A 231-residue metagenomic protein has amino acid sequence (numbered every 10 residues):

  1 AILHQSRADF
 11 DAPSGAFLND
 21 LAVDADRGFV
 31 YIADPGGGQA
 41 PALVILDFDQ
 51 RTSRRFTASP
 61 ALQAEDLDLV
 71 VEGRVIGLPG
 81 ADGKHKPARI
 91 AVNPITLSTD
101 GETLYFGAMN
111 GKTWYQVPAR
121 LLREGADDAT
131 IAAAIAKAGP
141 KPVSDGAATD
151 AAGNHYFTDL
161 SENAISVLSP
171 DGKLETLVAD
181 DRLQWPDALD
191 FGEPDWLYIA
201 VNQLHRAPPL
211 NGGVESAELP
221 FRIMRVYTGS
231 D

Functional and structural regions predicted by a protein language model:
A1-A8, S53-V71, E124-K137, E175-A179: Beta-propeller fold detector
F10-A33, L62-T103, K137-N154, D181-P194: Beta-rich, blade/repeat-based domains predominating in secreted/periplasmic proteins but also intracellular
V23, L46, V117, V167-S169 (+1 more regions): Hydrophobic/aromatic beta-strand positions that recur at structurally equivalent sites within the blades
Y31-I32, F106, F157, Y198-V201: Residue position within the beta-strands of beta-propeller blades
P35-G38, A58, M109, A119 (+2 more regions): Short loop/turn segments immediately following the C-termini of beta-strands
Q39-L43, K112-W114, N163-I165, R206-A207 (+1 more regions): Structural signal for beta-propeller blades
F48-S53, V117-D127, T228-D231: Short loop/turn segments immediately following beta-strands, especially the blade-tip and inter-blade linker loops
D190-D231: Blade-level signature of beta-propeller repeat domains, shared across WD40, Kelch, NHL, RCC1 and BNR/Asp-box propellers
